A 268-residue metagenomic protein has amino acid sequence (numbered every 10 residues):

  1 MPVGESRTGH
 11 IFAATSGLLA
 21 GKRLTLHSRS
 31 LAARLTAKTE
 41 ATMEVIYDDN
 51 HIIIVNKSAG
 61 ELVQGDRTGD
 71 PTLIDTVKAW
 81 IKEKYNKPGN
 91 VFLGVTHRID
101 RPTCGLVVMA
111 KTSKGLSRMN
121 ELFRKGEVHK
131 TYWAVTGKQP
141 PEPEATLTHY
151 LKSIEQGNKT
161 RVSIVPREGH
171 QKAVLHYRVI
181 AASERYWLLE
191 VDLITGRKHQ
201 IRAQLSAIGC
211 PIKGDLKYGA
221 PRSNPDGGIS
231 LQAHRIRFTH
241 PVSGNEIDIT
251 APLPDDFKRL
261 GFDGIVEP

Functional and structural regions predicted by a protein language model:
M1-P268: RNA pseudouridine synthases
